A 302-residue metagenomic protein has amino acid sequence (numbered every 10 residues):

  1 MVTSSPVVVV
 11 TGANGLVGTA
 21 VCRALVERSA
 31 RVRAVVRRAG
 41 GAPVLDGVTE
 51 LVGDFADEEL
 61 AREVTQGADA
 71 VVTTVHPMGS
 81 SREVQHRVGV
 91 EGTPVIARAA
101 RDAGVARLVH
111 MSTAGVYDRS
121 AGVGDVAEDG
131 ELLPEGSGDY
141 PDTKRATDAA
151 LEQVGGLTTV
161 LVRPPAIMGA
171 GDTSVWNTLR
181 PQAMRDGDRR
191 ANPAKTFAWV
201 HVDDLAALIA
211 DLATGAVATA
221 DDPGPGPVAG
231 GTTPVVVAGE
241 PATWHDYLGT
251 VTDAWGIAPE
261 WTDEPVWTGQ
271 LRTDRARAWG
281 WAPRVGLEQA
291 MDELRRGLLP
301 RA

Functional and structural regions predicted by a protein language model:
V2, P6-R28: N-terminal Rossmann NAD(P)H-binding glycine-rich loop of SDR-like oxidoreductase domains
G40-V44, V48-V95, A99, R119: NAD(P)H-binding glycine-rich loop region in Rossmannoid oxidoreductase-like domains and their noncatalytic homologs
P94-D139: Conserved Rossmann-fold NAD(P)-dependent oxidoreductase catalytic core, especially the SDR/UDP-sugar
D118, V160-N177: Flexible, glycine-rich beta-alpha linker
G122-L161, A166: Catalytic helix-loop patch of NAD(P)-dependent Rossmann-fold dehydrogenases
S137-G138, P165-T173, A191-D203: Glycine-rich "substrate-gating" loop/helix at the edge of Rossmann-like oxidoreductase active sites
R180-D204, L208-D211: A conserved pocket-lining segment of Rossmann-fold NAD(P)-dependent short-chain dehydrogenase/reductase
A206-R272, D292-E293, P300-A302: Mid/C-terminal beta-alpha module of Rossmann-like enzyme folds, strongest in SDR-family dehydrogenases/epimerases
